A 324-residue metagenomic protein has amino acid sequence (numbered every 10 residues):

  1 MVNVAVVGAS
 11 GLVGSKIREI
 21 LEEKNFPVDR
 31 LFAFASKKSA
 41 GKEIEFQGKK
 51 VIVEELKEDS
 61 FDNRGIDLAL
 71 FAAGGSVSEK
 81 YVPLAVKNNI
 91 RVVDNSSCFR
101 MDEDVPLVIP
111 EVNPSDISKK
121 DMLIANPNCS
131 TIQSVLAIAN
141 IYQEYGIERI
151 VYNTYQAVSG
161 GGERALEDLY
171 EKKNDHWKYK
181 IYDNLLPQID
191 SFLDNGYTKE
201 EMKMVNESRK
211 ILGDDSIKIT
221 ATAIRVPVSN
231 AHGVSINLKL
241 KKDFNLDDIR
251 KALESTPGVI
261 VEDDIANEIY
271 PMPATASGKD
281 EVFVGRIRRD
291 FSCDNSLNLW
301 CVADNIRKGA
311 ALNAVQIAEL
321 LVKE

Functional and structural regions predicted by a protein language model:
M1-I181, S216-K218, V282-F283, I287-S292 (+3 more regions): N-terminal Rossmann-like NAD(P) cofactor-binding subdomain of oxidoreductases, focused on the glycine-rich
A69, V158-E324: Charged docking surfaces used in two-component/phosphorelay signaling
